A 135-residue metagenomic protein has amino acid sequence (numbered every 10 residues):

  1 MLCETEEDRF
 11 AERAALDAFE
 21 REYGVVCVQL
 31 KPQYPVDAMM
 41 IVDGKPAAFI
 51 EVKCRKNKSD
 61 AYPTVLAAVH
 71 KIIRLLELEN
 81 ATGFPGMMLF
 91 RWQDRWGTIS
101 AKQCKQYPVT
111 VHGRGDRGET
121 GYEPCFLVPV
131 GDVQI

Functional and structural regions predicted by a protein language model:
M1-P32: Acidic-basic catalytic patches of nuclease active cores, encompassing PD-(D/E)XK and other metal-cofactor nuclease
E12, Y34, A68-K71: Amphipathic coiled-coil/heptad-repeat helices and related helical stalk/stem segments that mediate oligomerization
Q29, F49, G86-F90: A structural signal for short, well-ordered beta-strand segments and their strand-loop junctions that often border
P32-V36, D94-R95: Short acidic/glycine-enriched loop/turn segments that link adjacent beta-strands
A38-K58: Conserved catalytic cores of phosphodiester-cleaving nucleases, focusing on short active-site segments
R55-R74, L78: Mg2+/Mn2+-dependent nuclease catalytic core
L76-C104: Nucleic-acid nuclease catalytic cores
G97-I135: Intrinsically disordered, low-complexity terminal regions enriched in charged/polar residues
